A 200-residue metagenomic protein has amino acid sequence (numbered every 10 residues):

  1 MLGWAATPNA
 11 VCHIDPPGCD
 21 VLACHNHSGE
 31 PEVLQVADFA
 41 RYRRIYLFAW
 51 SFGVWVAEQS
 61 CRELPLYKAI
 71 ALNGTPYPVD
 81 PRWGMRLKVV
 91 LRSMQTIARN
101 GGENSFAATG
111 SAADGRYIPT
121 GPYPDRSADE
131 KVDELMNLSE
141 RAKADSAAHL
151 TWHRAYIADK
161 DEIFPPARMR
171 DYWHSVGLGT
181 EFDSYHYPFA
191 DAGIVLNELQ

Functional and structural regions predicted by a protein language model:
M1-W4, W50, I157-A158: The conserved beta1-alpha1 loop
M1-Y42, Y77, K88-V89: Active-site catalytic motif of lipid deacylating hydrolases and related acyltransferases
C12-H13, T151, P165-V176: Short alpha-helix in the alpha/beta-hydrolase fold that links the catalytic acid
F48-A57: Gly/Ala-rich beta-loop-alpha elbow adjacent to hydrolase catalytic centers
E63-I97, D125-A142: Flexible "cap/lid" loop of the alpha/beta hydrolase fold
R99-S139: Conserved alpha/beta-hydrolase catalytic His-Asp/Glu region
H149, A155-I157, D161: Short beta-strand/loop motif that positions the catalytic acidic residue of the alpha/beta-hydrolase fold
H174-Q200: Catalytic active-site module of serine/aspartate enzymes centered on a nucleophile-bearing elbow/loop
